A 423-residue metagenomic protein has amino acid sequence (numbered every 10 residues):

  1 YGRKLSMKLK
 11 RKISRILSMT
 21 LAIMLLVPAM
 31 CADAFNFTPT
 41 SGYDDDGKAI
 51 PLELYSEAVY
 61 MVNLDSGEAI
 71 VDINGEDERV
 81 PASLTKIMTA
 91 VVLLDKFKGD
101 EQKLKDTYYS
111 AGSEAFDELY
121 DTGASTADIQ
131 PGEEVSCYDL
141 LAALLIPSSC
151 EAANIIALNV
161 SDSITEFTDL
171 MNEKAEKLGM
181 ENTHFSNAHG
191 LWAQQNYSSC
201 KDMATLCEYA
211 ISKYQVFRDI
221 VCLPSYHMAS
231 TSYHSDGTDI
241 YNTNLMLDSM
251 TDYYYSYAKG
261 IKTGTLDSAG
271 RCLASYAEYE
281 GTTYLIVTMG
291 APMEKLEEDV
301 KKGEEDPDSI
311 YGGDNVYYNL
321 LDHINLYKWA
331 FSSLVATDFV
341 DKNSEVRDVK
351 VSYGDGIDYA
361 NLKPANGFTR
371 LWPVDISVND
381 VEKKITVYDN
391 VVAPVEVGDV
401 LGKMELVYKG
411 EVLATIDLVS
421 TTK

Functional and structural regions predicted by a protein language model:
R3, A32-K201, C207-Q215: Active-site-adjacent loops and short helices of periplasmic peptidoglycan-processing enzymes
S6-T20: Bacterial N-terminal signal peptides that target proteins for export
K12, G75, E114, G132-E134 (+6 more regions): Short capping/connector residues at structural and topological boundaries
L21, L25-M30: Hydrophobic core
M180-E181, Q194-Y197, K201-K423: Domain-terminus/edge residues, biased toward the C-terminal soluble/receptor-binding domains of extracytoplasmic
